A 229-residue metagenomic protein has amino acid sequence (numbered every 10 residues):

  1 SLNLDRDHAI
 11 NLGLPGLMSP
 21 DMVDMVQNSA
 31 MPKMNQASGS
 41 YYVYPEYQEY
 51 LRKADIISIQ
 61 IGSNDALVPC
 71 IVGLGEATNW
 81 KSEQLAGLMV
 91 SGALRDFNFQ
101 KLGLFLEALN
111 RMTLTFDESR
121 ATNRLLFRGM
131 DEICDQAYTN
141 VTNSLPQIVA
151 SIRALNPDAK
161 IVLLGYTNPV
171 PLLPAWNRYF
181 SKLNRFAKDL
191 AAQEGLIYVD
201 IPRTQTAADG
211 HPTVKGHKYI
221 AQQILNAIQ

Functional and structural regions predicted by a protein language model:
S1-D131, D135-T139: Conserved SGNH/GDSL esterase-like catalytic core that processes O-acyl groups on lipids and polysaccharides
L2-L4, N143-L163, F186-V199: A structural motif corresponding to the C-terminal end of an alpha-helix and its immediate exit/capping segment
A54, Y138, T142-V149, N184 (+3 more regions): Extracytoplasmic/secreted envelope proteins and their assembly/folding machinery, especially bacterial periplasmic
I61-G62, G165-N168, P202-R203: Short, well-ordered beta-to-alpha junction loops that form the rim of enzyme active sites and present histidine/acidic
K101-I133, P146-F180: Active-site segments of SGNH/GDSL-like serine hydrolases that catalyze O-acetyl group transfer/hydrolysis on lipids
D131-N140, W176, A207-P212: Second-shell loop/turn segments in exported
N140-T142, N168-I201: Substrate-gating cap/lid alpha-helix
R185-K188, A208-Q229: Histidine-centered active-site loop/cap adjacent to the catalytic His in serine esterases/O-acetyl transfer systems
